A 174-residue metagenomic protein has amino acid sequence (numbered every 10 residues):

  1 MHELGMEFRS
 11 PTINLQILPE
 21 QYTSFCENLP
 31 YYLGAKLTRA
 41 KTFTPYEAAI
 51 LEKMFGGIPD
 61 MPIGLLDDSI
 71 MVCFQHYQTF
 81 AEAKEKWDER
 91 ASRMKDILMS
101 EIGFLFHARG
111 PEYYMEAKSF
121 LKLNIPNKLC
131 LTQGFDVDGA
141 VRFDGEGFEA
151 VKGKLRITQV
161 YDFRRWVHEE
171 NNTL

Functional and structural regions predicted by a protein language model:
M1-L174: Extracellular glycan-modifying ectodomains
